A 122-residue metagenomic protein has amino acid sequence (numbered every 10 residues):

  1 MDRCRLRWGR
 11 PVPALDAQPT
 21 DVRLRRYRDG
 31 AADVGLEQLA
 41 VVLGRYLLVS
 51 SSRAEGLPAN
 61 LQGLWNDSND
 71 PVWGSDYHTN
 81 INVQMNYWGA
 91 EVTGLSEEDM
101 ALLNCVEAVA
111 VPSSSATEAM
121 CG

Functional and structural regions predicted by a protein language model:
M1-Y77, L95-E118: Acidic/polar, glycine-enriched structural segments that form the non-catalytic walls/loops of the carbohydrate-binding
I81-E91: Well-ordered alpha-helical segments within folded domains of soluble proteins
C121: A contiguous catalytic/ligand-binding core that recognizes phosphate-bearing ligands
